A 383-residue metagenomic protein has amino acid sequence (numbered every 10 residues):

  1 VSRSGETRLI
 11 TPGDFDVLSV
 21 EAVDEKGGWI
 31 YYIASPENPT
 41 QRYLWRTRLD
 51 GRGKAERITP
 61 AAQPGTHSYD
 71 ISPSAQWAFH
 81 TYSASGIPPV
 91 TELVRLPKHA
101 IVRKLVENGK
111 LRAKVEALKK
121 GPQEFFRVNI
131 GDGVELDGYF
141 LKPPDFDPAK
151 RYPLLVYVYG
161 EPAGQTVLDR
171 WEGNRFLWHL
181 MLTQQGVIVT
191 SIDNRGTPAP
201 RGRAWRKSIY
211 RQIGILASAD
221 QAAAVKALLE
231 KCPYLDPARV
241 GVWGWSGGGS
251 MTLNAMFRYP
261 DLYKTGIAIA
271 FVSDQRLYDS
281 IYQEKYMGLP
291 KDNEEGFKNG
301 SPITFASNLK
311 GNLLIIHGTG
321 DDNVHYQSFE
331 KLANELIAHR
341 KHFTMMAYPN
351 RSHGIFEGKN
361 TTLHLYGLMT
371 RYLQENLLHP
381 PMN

Functional and structural regions predicted by a protein language model:
V1, P39-W45, G86-V94: Structural motif
V1-E25, A34-E37, T47-H67, L96-P122 (+1 more regions): Multi-bladed beta-propeller domains
D24-G27, P73-S74: Residue-level detector of Asp-centered blade-edge/turn motifs that repeat once per structural unit in beta-propeller
W29-I33, A78-T81: Residue position within the beta-strands of beta-propeller blades
T59-P60, T66-N383: Serine-hydrolase catalytic core recognition
